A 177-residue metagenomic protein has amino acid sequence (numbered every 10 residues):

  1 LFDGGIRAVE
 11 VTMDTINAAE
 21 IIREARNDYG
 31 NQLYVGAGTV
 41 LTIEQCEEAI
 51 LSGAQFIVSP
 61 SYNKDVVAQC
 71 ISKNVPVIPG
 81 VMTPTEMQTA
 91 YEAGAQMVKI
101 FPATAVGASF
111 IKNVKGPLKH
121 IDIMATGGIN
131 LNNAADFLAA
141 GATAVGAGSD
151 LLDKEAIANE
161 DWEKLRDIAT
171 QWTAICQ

Functional and structural regions predicted by a protein language model:
F2-G53, S72, H120, L131-N132 (+1 more regions): Conserved N-terminal beta1-alpha1 strand-loop-helix module at the mouth
R7-A8, Y34, Q55, P76 (+2 more regions): Residue-level detector of anion-binding/catalytic polar loops
A8-V11, I57, K99-I100, M124: Short catalytic-loop micro-motif centered on adjacent basic/acidic residues
T15, A37-I43, S59-N63, P79-P84 (+2 more regions): Glycine-rich beta-to-alpha transition loops that act as phosphate-gripper elements at the mouths of alpha/beta enzyme
T42-S52, T85-A93, F110, I129-V145: Catalytic cores of alpha/beta
F56, P60-A105: Histidine/lysine/aspartate-rich catalytic loop segments that bind and position anionic ligands
F56, P60-V66, I100-A108, A140-W162 (+1 more regions): Glycine-rich phosphate-binding active-site loops on the catalytic face of alpha/beta enzymes
